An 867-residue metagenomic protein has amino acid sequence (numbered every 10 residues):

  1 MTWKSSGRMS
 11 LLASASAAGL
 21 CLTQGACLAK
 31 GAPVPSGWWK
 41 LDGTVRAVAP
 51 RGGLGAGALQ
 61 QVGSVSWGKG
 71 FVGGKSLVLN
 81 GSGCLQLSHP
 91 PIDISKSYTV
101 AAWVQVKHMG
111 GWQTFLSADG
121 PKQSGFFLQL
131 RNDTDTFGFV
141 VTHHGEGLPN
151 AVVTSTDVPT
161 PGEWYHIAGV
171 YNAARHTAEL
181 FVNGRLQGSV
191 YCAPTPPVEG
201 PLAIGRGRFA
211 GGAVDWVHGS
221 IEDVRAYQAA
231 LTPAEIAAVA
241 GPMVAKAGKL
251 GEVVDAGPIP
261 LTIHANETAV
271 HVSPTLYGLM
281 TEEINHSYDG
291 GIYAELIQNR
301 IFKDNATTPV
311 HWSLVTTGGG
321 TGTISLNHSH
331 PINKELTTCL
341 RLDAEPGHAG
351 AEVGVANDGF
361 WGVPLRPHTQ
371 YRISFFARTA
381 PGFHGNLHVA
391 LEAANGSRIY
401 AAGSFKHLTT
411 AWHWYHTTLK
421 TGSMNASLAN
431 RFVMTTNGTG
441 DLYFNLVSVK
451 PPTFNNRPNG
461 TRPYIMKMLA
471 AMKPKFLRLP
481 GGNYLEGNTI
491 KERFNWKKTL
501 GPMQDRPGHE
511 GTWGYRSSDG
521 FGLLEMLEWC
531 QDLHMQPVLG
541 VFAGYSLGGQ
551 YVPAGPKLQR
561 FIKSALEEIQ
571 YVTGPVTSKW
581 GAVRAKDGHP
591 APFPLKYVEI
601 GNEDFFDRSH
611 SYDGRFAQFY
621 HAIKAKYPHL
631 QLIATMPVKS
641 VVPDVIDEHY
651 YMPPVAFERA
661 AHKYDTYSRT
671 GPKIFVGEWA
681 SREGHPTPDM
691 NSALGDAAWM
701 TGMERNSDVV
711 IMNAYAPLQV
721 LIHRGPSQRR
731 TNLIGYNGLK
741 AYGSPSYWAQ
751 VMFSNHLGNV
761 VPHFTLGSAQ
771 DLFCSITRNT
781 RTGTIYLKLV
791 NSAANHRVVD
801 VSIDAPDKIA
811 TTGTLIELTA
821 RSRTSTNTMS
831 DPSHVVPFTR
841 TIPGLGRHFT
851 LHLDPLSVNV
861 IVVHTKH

Functional and structural regions predicted by a protein language model:
L28-A256, H271, G440, K473 (+1 more regions): Extracellular glycan-associated modules
L54-K75, S82-L85, E146-G147, V153 (+10 more regions): Extracellular and organelle-lumenal recognition/adhesion modules and their flexible linkers in secreted
H108-G110, A173-T177, R378-N386, T439 (+1 more regions): Extended, low-complexity, turn-rich repeat/linker tracts enriched in Gly/Pro/Ser/Thr and Asp/Glu that occur
T275, E282-I284, L485, G544-G548 (+1 more regions): Aromatic/acidic polysaccharide-binding cleft in carbohydrate-active enzymes
L279, F375, K473, C530 (+7 more regions): Conserved, mostly hydrophobic/aromatic
L419-M424, L428-R431, F454-P474, D519 (+6 more regions): An active-site-proximal structural segment forming one wall of the substrate-binding cleft that immediately precedes
E567, Y571-A582, K586-R705: Active-site neighborhood of glycoside hydrolase catalytic domains
D771-I809, L815, N859-V862: Carbohydrate-binding surface patches
